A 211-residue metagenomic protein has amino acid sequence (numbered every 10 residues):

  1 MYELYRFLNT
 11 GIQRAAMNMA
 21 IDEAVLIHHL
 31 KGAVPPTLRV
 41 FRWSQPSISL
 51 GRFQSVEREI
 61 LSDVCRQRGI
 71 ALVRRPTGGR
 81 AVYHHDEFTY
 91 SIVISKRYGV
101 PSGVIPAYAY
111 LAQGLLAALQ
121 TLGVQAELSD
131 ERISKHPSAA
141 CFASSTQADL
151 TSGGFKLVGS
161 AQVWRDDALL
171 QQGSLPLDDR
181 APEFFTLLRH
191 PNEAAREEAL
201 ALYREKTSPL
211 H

Functional and structural regions predicted by a protein language model:
M1-E59, D63, Q67, A71-R75 (+2 more regions): Active-site loop/lid in soluble adenylation, ligation, and acyl-transfer enzymes
L8-G11, A139-S174, D178-A181: Short terminal or interdomain "cap/linker" segment that borders an active site or interface and mediates
G51, R68-V73, H85-I94, L177-R180: Active-site-adjacent structural patch at catalytic or cofactor/ligand-binding sites
E57, R75-P76, D86, V104: N-terminal catalytic or cofactor-binding beta/alpha core of small enzyme domains
R80-Y98, R196-L210: Residues forming anionic-ligand binding surfaces in small-molecule and nucleic-acid pockets of primarily soluble enzymes
D86-Q147: Internal, conserved structured core segments that host functional sites
A112-S134, A139, R165-H211: Long, positively charged amphipathic alpha-helical accessory segments at protein N-termini or as interdomain linkers
